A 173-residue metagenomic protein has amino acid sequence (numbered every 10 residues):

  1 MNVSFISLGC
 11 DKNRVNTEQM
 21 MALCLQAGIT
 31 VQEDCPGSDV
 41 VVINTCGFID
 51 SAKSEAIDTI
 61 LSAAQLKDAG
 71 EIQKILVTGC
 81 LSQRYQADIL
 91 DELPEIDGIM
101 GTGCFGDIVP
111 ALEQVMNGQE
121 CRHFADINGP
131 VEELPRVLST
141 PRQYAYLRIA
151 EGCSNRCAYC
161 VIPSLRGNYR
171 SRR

Functional and structural regions predicted by a protein language model:
M1-R173: Proteins enriched for Cys/Gly/acidic motifs involved in redox and nucleic-acid/cofactor modification
